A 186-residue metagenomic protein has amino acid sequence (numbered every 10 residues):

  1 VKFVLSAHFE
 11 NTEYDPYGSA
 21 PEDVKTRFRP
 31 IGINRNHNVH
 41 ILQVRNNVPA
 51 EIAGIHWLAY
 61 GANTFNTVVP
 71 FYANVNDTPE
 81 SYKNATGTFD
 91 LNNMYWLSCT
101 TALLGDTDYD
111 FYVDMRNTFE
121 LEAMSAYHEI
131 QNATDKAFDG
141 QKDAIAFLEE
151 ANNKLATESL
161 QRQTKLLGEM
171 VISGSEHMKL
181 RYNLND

Functional and structural regions predicted by a protein language model:
V1-D186: C-terminus-biased signal that marks the final domain/tail of proteins
